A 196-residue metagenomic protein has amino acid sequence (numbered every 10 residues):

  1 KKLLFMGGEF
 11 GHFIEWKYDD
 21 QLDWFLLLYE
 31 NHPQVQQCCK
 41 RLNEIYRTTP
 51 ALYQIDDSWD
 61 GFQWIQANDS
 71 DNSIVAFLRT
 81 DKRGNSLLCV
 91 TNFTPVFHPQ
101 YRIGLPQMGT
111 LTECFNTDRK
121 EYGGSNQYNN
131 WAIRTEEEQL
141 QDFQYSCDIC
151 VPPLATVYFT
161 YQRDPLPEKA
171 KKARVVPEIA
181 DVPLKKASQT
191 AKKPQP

Functional and structural regions predicted by a protein language model:
K1-L4, G8-P196: Carbohydrate-interacting/catalytic domains
